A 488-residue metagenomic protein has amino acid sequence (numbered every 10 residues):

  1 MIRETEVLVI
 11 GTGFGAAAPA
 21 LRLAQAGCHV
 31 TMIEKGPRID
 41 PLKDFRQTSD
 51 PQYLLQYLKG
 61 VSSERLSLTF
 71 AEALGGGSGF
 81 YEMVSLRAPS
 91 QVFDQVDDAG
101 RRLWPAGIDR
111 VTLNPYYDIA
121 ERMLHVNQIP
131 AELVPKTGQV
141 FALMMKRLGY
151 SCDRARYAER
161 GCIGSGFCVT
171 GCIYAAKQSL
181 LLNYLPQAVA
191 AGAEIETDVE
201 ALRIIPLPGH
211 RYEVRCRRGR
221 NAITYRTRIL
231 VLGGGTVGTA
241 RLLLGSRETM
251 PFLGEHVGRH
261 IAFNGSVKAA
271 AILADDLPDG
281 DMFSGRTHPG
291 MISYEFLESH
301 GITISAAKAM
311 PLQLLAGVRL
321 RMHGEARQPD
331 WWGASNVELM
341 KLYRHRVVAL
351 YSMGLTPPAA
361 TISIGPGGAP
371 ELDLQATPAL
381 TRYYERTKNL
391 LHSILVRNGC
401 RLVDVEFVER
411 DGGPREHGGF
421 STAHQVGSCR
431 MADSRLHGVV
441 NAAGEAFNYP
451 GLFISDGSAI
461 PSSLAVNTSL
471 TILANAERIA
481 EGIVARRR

Functional and structural regions predicted by a protein language model:
V7-M32: N-terminal Rossmann-like FAD-binding beta1-loop-alpha1 element of flavoenzymes
Q25, H29-T31, G36-P41, R46 (+7 more regions): Glycine-rich loop(s) and the adjacent beta-strand/alpha-helix scaffold that form part
C28, K35-A88, T137-M144: N-terminal FAD cofactor-binding segment of flavoenzymes
S78-C162, S352: Rossmann-like flavin
A106, G254-T381, E385, T422-Q425 (+3 more regions): FAD cofactor-binding and catalytic pocket of flavoenzymes
R122-Q128, D153-A191, P370-A376: Helix-loop-beta segment of a Rossmann-like dinucleotide-binding subdomain
A155, G164-T170, R203-L207, P370-E371 (+2 more regions): A glycine-rich dinucleotide-binding beta-alpha-beta segment and adjacent secondary-structure elements that constitute
F167-R228: Helical element adjacent to the flavin cofactor pocket in flavoenzyme catalytic cores
